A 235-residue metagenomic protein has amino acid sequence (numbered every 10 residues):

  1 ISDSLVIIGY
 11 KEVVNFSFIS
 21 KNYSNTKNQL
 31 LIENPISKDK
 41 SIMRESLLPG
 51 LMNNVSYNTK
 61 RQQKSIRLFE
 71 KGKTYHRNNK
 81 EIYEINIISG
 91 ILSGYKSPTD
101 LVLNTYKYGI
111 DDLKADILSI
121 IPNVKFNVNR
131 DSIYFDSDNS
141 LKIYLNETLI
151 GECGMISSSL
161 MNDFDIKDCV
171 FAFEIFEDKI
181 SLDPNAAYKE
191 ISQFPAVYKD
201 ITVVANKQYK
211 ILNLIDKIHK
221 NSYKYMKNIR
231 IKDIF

Functional and structural regions predicted by a protein language model:
I1, L31-P35, E84-N104, S140-Y144 (+1 more regions): Short, hydrophobic beta-strand segments
I1-F69: Extended, well-folded interaction surfaces typified by the phenylalanyl-tRNA synthetase beta subunit core
S4, S37-E45, R61, K80-E81 (+3 more regions): Hydrophobic alpha-helical scaffolding
Y10-I19, I42, Y57-L68, S97-T99 (+4 more regions): Intrinsically disordered or highly flexible coil/loop and linker segments, enriched in small and charged/polar residues
V13, E45-I91, C169-P184, Y223-F235: Conserved alpha/beta core surface patches that mediate binding of polyanionic ligands
S17-N28, R67-R77, G90, V128-I143 (+1 more regions): A glycine-rich phosphate-binding loop feature that marks nucleotide/adenosyl-phosphate handling sites
F18-S20, S37-K38, N58, K73-R77 (+5 more regions): Short, glycine-/Ser/Thr-/acidic-enriched flexible segments
L103-F235: A carboxyl-terminal module marker
